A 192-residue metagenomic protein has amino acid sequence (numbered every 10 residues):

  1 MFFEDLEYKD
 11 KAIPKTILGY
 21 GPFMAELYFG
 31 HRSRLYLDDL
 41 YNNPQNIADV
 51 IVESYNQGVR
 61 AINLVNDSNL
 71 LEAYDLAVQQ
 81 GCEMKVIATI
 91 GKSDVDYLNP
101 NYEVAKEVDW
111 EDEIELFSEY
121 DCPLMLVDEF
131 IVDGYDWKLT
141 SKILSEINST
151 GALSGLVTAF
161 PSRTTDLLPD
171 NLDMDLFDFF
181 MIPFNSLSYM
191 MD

Functional and structural regions predicted by a protein language model:
M1-A77: N-terminal binding-site loop/beta-alpha segment at the start of enzyme catalytic domains that lines or forms
F3-D5, I13-I17, R60-A61, E83-I87 (+3 more regions): Structural preference for beta-strand elements that scaffold enzyme active sites
G21-F23, V65-D67, T89-V95, F130-V132 (+2 more regions): Active-site beta-loop-alpha junctions enriched in small/polar residues
Y28-Q45, A88-V108, D133: Active-site mouth loops of central-metabolism enzymes
D39-S54, Y102-S118, S162-D170: Short, acidic/polar
V52-N56, L71-M84, I114-D121, S145 (+1 more regions): Acidic (Asp/Glu)-rich catalytic clusters
N66-E83, I131-E146, P161-D166, M190-D192: Active-site-adjacent beta->alpha loops and helix N-cap segments on the catalytic face of soluble alpha/beta enzymes
W137, G155-D192: Catalytic alpha/beta core domains of metabolic enzymes, predominantly
